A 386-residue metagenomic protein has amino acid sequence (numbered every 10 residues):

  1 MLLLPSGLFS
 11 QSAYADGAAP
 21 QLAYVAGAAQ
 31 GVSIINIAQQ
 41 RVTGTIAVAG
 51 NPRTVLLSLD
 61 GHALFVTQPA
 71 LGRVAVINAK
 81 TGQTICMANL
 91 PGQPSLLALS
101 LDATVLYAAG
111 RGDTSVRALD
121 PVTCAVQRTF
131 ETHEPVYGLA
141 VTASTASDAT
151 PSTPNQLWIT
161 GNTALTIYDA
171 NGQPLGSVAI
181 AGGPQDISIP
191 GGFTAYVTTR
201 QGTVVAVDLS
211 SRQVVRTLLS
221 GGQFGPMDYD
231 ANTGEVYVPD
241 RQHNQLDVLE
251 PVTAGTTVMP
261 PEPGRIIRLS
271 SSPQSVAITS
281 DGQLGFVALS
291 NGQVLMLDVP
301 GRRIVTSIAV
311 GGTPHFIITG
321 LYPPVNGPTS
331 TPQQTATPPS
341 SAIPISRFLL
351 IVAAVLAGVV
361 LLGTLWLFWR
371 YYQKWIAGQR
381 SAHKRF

Functional and structural regions predicted by a protein language model:
M1-L4, T153: Terminal low-complexity, poorly structured segments
L3-S12: C-terminal segment of classical bacterial N-terminal signal peptides
Q11-F386: Predominantly soluble domains enriched in secretory-pathway, periplasmic, or organellar proteins
